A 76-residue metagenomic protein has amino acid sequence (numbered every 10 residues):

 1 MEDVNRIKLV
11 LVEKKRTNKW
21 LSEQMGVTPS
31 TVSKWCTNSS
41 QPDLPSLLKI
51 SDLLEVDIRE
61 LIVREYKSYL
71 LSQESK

Functional and structural regions predicted by a protein language model:
M1-T17: A short, Lys/Arg-rich alpha-helix, primarily the initiator
L9, K15, K34, E60-K76: Short, charged recognition helix plus adjacent turn of helix-turn-helix-like nucleic-acid-binding domains
L11, S22, S51: The alpha-helix within a helix-turn-helix
G26-P42: Recognition helix of helix-turn-helix/homeodomain-like DNA-binding domains that insert into the DNA major groove
S39-P45, L71-S72: Short, solvent-exposed alpha-helical "recognition" segments
P45-E60: DNA major-groove recognition helix of helix-turn-helix/homeodomain DNA-binding modules
